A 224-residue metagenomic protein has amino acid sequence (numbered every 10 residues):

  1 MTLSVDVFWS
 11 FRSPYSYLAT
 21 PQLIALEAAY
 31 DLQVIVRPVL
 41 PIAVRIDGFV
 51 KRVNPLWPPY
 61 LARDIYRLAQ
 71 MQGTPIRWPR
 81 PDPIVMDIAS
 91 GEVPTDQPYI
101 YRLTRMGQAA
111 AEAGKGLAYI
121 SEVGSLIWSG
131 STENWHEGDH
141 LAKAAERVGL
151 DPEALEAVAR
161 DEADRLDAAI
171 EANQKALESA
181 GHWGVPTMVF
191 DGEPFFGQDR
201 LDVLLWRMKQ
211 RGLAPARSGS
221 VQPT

Functional and structural regions predicted by a protein language model:
L3-V5, R12-L32, A118-T224: C-terminal cap of thioredoxin/glutaredoxin-like
F11, Y17-I127, V221: Structural alpha/beta surface segment adjacent to cysteine/selenocysteine redox centers across thiol/disulfide enzymes
